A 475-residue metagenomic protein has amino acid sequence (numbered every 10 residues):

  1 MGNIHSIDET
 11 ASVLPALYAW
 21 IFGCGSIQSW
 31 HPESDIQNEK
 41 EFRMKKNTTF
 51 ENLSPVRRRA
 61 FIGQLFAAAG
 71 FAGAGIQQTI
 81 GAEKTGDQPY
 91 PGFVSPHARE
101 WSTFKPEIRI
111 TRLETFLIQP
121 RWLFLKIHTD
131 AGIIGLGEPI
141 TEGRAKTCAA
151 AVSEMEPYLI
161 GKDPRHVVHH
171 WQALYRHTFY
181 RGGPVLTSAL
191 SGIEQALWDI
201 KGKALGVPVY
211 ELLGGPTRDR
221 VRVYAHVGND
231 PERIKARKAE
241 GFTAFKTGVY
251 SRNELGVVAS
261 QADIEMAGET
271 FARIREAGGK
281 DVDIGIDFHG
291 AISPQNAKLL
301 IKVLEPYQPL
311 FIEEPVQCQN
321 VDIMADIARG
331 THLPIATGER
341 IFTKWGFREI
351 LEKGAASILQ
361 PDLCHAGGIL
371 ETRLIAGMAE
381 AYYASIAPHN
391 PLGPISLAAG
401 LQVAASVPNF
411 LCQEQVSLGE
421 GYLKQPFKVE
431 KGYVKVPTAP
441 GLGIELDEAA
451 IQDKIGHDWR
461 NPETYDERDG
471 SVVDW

Functional and structural regions predicted by a protein language model:
G2, S6-V56: N-terminal secretory signal peptides
D35-N38, P55, G75-P120, I134: C-terminal segment of N-terminal export signals and the immediately downstream linker at the start of the mature
K45-E83: N-terminal export signals
G63-F71, G75, S95, T103 (+4 more regions): Flexible C-terminal active-site loop/helix
L113, I133-L205: Metal- or metallocofactor-binding catalytic centers and their adjacent structured scaffolds across diverse enzyme
G132, M155, I193, G206 (+7 more regions): Conserved, mostly hydrophobic/aromatic
A150, M155-P157, K162, H169 (+3 more regions): Shared catalytic-loop signature of beta/alpha-barrel
D219-T331: Metal-dependent enolase-superfamily TIM-barrel catalytic cores that perform enediolate-based chemistry
